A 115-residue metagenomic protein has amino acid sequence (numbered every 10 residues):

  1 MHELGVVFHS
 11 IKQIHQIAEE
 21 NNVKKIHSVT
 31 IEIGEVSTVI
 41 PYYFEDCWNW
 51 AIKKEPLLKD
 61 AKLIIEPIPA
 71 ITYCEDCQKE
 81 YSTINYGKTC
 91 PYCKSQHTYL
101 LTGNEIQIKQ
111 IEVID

Functional and structural regions predicted by a protein language model:
M1-A61: Long, charged N-terminal interaction/targeting segments
E32-V36, E66-A70, I111: Short loop/turn motifs enriched for small/polar and acidic residues
K62-P69, K79-I84: Short, flexible, mixed-charge glycine/proline-rich loop motifs that serve as phosphate/nucleic-acid-contacting
T72, K88, I106: Cys/His-enriched microdomains
C74-C77, C90-C93: Short cysteine-rich clusters marking metal-coordination/redox-active sites
S82, S95-Y99: Short functional micro-motifs and their immediate structural scaffolds
L100-Q110: Short metal-binding segments enriched for Cys and/or His
I114-D115: Short acidic DE-rich linear segments
